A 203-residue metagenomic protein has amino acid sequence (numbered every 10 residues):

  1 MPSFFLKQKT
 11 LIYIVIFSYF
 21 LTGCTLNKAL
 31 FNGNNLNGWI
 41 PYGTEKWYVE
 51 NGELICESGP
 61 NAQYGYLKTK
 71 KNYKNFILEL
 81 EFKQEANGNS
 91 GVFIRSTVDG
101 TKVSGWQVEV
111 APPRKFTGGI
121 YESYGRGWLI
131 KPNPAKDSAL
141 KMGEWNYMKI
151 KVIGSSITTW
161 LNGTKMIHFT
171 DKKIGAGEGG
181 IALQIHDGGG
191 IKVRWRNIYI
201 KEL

Functional and structural regions predicted by a protein language model:
P2-I12: Bacterial N-terminal signal peptides that target proteins for export
Q8-K9, L21, N35: Prokaryotic Sec-type signal peptides and long signal-anchor helices with extended Leu/Ile/Val-rich h-regions
Y13-T22: Bacterial N-terminal signal peptides
C24-L203: Carbohydrate-interacting regions of secretory-pathway proteins
